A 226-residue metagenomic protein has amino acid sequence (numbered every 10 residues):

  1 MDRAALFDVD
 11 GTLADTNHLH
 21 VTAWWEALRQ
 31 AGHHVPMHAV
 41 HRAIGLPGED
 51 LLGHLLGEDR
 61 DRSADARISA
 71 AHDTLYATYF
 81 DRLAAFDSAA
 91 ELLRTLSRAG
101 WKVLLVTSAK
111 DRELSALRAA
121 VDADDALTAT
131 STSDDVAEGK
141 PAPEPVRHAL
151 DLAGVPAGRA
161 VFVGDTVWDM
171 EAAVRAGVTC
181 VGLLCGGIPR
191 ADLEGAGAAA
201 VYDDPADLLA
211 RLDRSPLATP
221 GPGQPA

Functional and structural regions predicted by a protein language model:
M1-D2, S97, K110-A226: Asp-based, Mg2+/Mn2+-dependent phosphohydrolase catalytic module
D2-A99, A123-D124: N-terminal helical cap/lid subdomain that shapes the substrate entry/recognition surface in HAD-like hydrolases
T12, T107-A109: Conserved phosphate-coupling serine/threonine residues in phosphotransfer and NTP-handling enzymes
D81, V106, G182: Glycine- and other small-residue-rich loops at beta-strand/loop junctions that grip anionic moieties
A85, V106, E138: Residue-level marker of regulatory loop/turn positions in helix-turn-helix DNA-binding domains and in histidine
